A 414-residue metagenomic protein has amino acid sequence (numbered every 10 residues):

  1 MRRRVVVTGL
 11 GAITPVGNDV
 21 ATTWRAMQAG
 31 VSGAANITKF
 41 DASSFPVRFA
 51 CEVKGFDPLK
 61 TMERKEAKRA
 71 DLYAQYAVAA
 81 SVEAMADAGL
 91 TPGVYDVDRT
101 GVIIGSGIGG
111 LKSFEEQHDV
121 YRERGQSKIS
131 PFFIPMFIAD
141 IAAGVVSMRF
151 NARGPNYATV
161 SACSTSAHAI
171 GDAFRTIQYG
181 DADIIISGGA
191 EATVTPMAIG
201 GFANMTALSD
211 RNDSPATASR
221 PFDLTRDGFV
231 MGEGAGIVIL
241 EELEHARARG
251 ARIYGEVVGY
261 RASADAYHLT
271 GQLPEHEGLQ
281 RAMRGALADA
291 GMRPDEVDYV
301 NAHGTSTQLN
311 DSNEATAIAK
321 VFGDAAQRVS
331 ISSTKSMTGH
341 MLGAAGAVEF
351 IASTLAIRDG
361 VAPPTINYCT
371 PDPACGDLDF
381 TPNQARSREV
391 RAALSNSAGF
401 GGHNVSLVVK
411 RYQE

Functional and structural regions predicted by a protein language model:
M1-E66, A88, E244-Y254, I351-T365 (+1 more regions): ACP-dependent fatty acid/polyketide chain-elongation machinery
M1-R2, N36-A79, R99, G109-D172 (+3 more regions): Conserved catalytic cysteine-centered active-site region of acyl-thioester-dependent Claisen-condensing enzymes
R4-T8, S32-A35, D213-A290, Y299 (+1 more regions): Condensing-enzyme catalytic core mediating Claisen C-C bond formation in acyl metabolism
A77-A88, A142, A169, E241-L243 (+5 more regions): Short, well-ordered amphipathic alpha-helical segments that serve as non-catalytic structural scaffolds within diverse
A77-L90, A139, S147-E191, F229-A251 (+2 more regions): Active-site-proximal alpha-helical scaffold in enzymes
A84-D96, A246-I253, M283-Y299, V321-A325: Phosphate/pyrophosphate-binding loops at sites that engage ATP/ADP/AMP, CoA/4′-phosphopantetheine, polyphosphate
E123-S130, H168-G171, R175, E191-A248 (+3 more regions): Glycine-/small-residue-rich "gating" segment that lines the acyl/pantetheine channel and substrate pocket
D181-D227, Y260-P274, G304-D311, R328-L378: Acyl-CoA/ACP chain-elongation machinery
